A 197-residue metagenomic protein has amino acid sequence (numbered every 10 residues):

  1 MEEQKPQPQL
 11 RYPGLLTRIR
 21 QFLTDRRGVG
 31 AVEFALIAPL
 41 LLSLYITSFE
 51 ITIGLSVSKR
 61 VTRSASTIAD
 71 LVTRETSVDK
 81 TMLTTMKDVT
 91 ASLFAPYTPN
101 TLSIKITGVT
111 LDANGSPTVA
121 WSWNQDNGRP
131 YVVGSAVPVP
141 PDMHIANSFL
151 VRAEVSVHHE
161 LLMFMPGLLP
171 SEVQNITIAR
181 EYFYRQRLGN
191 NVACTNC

Functional and structural regions predicted by a protein language model:
E2-K5, S66, D70-C197: Short, conserved structural patches
E2-S92: Alpha-helical assembly-interface signal, strongest on the long, hydrophobic N-terminal helix that forms
